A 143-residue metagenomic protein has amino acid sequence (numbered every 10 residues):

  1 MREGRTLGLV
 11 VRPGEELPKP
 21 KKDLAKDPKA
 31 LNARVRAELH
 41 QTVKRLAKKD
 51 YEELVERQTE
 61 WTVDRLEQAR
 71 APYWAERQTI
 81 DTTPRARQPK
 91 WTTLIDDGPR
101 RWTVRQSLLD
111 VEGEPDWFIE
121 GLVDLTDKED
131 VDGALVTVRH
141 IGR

Functional and structural regions predicted by a protein language model:
M1, E114-R143: Short beta-strand edge/turn micro-motifs at domain boundaries
M1-K44, K48: Short, low-complexity N-terminal intrinsically disordered segments enriched in polar/charged residues
A37, Q41-K44, E56, Q68-A75: Charged/polar, solvent-exposed surface patches and flexible loops
K48-W61: Short, well-ordered alpha-helical segments enriched in acidic and aromatic residues
K49, I95-G98, D130: Intrinsically disordered, low-complexity coil segments
W61-T62, E67-Q68: A non-catalytic, helix-rich entry segment at domain boundaries
R70-F118, D124: Surface-exposed, charged secondary-structure patches
